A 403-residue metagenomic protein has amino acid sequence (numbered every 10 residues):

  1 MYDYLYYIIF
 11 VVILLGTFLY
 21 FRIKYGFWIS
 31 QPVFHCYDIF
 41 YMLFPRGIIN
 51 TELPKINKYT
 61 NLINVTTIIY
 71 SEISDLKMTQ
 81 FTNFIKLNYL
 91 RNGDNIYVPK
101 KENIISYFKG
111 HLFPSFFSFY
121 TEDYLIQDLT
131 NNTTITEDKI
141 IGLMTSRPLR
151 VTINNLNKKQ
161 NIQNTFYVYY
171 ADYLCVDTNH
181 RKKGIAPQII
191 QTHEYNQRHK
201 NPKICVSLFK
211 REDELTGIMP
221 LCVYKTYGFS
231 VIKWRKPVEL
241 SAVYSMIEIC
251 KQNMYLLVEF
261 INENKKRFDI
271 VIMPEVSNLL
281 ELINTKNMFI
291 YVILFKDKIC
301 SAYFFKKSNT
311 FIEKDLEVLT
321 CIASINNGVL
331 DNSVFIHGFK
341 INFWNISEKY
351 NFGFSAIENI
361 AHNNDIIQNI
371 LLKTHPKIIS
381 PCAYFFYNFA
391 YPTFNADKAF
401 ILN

Functional and structural regions predicted by a protein language model:
Y2-L240, Y244-E263, R267-L280, S301-F304 (+1 more regions): An N-terminus-focused feature that recognizes amino-terminal "leader" regions
F116-T121, F289-F295: Cytosolic beta-strand hydrophobic patch enriched in CBS
F166-T178, E313-N332: Conserved acetyl-CoA binding element of GNAT-fold acetyltransferases
K286: Phosphate-binding loop of NTP-binding sites
Y291-I293, A302-Y303, C321: Hydrophobic beta-strand residues in large extracellular and virion-surface proteins
F304-D315: A glycine-rich, aromatic-flanked flexible loop/lid motif
